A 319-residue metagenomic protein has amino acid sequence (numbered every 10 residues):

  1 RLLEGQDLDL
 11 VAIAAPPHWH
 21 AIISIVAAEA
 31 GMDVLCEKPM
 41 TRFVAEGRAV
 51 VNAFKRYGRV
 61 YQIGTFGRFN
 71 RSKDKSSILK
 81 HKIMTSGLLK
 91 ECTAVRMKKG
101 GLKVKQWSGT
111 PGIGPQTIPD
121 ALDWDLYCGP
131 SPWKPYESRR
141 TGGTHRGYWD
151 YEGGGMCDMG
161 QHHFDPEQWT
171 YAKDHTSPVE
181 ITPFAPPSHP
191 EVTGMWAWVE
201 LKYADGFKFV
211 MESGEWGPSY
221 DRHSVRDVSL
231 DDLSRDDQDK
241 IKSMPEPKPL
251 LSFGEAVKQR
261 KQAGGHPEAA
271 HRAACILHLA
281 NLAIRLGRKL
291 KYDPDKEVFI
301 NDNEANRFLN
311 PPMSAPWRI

Functional and structural regions predicted by a protein language model:
R1-A49: Beta-loop-alpha module in the N-terminal Rossmann-like domain of NAD(P)-dependent dehydrogenases, especially those
L3, A12, S24-I25, V51 (+8 more regions): Non-transmembrane alpha-helical segments in soluble domains of secreted/periplasmic/extracellular proteins
V11-P17, A27, M32-E37, Q62-G64 (+3 more regions): Conserved beta-strand->loop/alpha-helix structural units within folded catalytic cores of enzymes with alpha/beta
A12-A14, L35-C36, R42, V60-T65 (+5 more regions): Structural recognition of the beta-strand scaffold that forms the well-ordered cores of secreted hydrolase catalytic
D33, T41-A121: A contiguous active-site-proximal alpha/beta segment in oxidoreductase catalytic domains
S86-Q106, D123-E137, V179-S188, V210-E212: NAD(P)-dependent dehydrogenases' Rossmann-like dinucleotide-binding region
T117, D125-D205: Rossmann-like dinucleotide-binding domain that binds NAD(P)(H)
P135-S138, E152-A172, W196-W198, G217-I319: C-terminal helical cap and adjacent loop that interface with cofactors, partners, or active-site loops
